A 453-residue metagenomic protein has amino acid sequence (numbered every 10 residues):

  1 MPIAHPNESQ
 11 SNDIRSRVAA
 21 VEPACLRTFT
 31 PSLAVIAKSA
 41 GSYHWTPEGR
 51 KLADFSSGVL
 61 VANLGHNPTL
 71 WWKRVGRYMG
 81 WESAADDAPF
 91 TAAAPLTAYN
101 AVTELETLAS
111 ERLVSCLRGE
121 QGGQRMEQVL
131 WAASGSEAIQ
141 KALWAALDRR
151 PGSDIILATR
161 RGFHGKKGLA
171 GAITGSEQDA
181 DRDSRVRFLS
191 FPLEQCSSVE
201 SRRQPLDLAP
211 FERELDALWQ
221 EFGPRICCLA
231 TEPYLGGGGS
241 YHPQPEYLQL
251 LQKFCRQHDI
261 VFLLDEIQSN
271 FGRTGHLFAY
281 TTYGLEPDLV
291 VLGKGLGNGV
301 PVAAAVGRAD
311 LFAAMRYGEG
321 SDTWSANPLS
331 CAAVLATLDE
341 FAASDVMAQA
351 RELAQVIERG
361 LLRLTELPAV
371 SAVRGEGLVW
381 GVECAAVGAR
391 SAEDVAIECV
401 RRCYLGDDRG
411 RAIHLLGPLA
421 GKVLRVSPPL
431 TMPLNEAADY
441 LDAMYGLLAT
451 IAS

Functional and structural regions predicted by a protein language model:
P2-S453: Conserved N-terminal phosphate-binding loop of PLP-dependent enzymes in the Aspartate aminotransferase
